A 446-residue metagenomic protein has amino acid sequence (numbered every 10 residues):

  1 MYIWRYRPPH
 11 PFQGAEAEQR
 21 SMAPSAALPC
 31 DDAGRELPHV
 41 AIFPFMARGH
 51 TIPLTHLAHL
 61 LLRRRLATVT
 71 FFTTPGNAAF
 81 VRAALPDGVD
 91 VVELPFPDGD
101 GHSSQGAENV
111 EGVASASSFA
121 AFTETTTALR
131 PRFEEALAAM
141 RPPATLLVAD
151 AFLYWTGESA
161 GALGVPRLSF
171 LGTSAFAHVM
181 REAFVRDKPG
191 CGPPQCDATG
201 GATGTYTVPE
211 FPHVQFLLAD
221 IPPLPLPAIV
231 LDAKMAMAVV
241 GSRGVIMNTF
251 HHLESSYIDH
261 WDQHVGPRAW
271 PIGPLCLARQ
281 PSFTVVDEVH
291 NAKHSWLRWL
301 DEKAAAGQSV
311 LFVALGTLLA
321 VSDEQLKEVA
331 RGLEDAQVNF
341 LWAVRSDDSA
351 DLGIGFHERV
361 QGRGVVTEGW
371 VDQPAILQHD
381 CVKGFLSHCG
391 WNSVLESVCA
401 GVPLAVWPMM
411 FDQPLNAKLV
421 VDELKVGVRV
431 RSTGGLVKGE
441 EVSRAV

Functional and structural regions predicted by a protein language model:
M1-V446: Glycosyltransferase specificity loop/lid
